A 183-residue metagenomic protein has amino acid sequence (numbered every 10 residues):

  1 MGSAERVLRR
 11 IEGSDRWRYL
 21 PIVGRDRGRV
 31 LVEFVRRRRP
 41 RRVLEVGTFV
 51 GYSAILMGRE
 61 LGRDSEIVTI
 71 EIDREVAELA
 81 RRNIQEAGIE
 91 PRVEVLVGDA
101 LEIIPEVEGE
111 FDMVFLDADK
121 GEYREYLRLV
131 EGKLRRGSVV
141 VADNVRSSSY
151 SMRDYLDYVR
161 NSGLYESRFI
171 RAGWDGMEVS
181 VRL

Functional and structural regions predicted by a protein language model:
M1-M113, K120-V141, V145-L183: A short alpha-helical cap/connector motif
